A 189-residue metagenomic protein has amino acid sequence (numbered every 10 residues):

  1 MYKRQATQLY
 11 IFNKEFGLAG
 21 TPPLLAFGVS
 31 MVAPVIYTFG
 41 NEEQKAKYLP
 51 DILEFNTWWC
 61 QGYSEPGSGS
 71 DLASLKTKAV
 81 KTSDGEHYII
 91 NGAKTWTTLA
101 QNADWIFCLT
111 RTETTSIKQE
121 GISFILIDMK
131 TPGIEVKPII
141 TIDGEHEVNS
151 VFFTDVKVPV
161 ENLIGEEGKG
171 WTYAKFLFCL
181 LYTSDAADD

Functional and structural regions predicted by a protein language model:
M1-Q5, Y182-D189: Conserved small/polar residues in nucleotide/adenosyl-binding loops
K3-A46, P50-N56, L99-W105: Internal helix-loop-helix
R4, D71-A73, L99-D104, I117-G121 (+2 more regions): Short glycine/proline-enriched turns and hinge-like loops at secondary-structure junctions
F12, N41, Q61, I90-G92 (+2 more regions): Buried hydrophobic positions in well-ordered alpha/beta secondary-structure cores of metabolic enzymes
L18, T131-S184: Glycine-rich beta->alpha junctions and the first turn(s) of the following alpha-helix
N56-Y63: A short, Trp-centered hydrophobic/proline-enriched beta-strand micro-motif
T77-V80: A structural signal for short hydrophobic beta-strand segments in well-ordered beta-sheet cores
H87-K137: A short core secondary-structure module
